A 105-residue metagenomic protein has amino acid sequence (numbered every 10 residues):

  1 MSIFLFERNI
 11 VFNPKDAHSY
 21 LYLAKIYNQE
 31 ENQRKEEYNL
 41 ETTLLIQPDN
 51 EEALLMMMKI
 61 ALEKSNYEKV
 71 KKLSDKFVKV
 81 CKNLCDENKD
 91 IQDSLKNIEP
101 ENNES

Functional and structural regions predicted by a protein language model:
N9, T42-T43, K76-F77: Canonical positions in the second alpha-helix
F12, I46, K79-N83: Structural marker of alpha-solenoid helical repeat scaffolds
D16, N50, L84-C85: Residue-level recognition of tetratricopeptide repeat
Y22, M56, D90-S94: Canonical tetratricopeptide repeat
K71-S105: Terminal, low-structured helical/coil segments at or just beyond the last alpha-helical repeat
